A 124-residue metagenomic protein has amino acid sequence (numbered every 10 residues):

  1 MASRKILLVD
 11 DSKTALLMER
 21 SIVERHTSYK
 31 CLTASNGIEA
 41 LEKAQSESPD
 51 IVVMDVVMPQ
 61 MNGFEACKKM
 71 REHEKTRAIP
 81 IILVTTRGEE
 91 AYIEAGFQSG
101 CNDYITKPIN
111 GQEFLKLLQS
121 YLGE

Functional and structural regions predicted by a protein language model:
K13-L32: Two-component/phosphorelay signaling modules centered on CheY-like receiver
E47-V53: Active-site beta3 strand of CheY-like receiver
M58: Receiver (REC) domain active-site loop signature in two-component systems and cognate sites in sensor histidine kinases
R87-G88: Short, conserved "switch-loop" micro-motifs in signal-transduction and mechanochemical regulators
I109-L118: C-terminal output helix
